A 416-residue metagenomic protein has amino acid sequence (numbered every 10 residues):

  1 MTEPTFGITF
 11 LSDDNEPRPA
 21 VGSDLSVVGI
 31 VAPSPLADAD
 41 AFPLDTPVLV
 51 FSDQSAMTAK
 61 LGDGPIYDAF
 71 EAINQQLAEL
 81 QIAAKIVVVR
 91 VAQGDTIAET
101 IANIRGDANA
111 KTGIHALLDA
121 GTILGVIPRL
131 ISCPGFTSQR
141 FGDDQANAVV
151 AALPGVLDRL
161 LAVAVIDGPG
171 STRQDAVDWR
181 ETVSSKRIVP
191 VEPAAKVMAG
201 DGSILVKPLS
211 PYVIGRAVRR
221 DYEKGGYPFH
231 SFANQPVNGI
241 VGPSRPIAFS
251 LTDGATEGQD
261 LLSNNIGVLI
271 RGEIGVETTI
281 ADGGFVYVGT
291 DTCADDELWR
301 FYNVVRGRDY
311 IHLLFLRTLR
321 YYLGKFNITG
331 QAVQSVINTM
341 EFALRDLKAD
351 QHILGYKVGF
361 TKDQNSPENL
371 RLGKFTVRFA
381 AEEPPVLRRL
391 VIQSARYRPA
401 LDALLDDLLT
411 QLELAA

Functional and structural regions predicted by a protein language model:
M1-L25, D407-A416: Short, intrinsically disordered N-terminal pre-domain segments
T2-E3, G7-N15, G29-L36, D40-L44 (+5 more regions): A glycine- and small-residue-enriched flexible loop/hinge signal that marks low-structured segments
P17-L44, A56-F70: Short, surface-exposed loop/strand segments
D24-S26, A84, L354, G373-V377: Residues at beta-strand starts and edge strands
P43-Q93: N-terminal assembly/attachment segments of tailed bacteriophage virion structural proteins
I82-G113: Acidic/glycine-enriched edge-of-secondary-structure segments
F301-D363: Acidic, low-complexity glycine/serine/threonine-rich segments
Q364-A416: C-terminal edge-of-domain segments
